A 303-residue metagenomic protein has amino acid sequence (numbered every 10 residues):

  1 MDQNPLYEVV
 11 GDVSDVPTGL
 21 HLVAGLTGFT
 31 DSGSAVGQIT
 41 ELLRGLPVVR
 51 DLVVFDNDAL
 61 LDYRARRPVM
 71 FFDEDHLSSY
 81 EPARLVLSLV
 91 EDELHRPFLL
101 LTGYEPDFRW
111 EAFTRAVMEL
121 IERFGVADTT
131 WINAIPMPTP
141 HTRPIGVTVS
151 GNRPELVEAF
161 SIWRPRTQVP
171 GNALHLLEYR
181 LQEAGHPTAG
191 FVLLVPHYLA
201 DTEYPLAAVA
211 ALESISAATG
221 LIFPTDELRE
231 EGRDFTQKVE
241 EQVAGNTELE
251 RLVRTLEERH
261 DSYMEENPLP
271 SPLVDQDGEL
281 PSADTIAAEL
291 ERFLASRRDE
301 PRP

Functional and structural regions predicted by a protein language model:
M1-G103: N-terminal short beta-loop-beta anion/metal-coordinating cradle
T18, D31-S34, Q38, F108 (+6 more regions): Conserved active-site and cofactor/substrate-binding residues in soluble primary-metabolism enzymes
A24-G25, T102-G103, W131-N133, V192-L194: Short beta-strand segments
L26-T30, L101-W110, F160-Q168, Y198-T202: Flexible, glycine/proline-enriched loop segments at strand-loop-helix junctions that form or flank small-ligand binding
R96, Y104-E155, L176-L177: Internal, conserved structured core segments that host functional sites
P138-A218, I222: Catalytic cores of processing enzymes, dominated by hydrolases/peptidases, characterized by acidic/His-rich
L199-P303: A conserved C-terminal secondary-structure "cap"
